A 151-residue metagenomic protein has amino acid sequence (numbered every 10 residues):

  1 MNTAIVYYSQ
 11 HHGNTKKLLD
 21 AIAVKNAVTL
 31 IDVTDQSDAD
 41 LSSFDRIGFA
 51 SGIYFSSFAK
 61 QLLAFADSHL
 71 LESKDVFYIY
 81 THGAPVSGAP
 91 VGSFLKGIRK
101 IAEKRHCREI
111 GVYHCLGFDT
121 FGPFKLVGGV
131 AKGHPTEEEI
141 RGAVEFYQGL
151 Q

Functional and structural regions predicted by a protein language model:
T3-A4, Q10, V24-I31, L41-Q151: FMN-binding flavodoxin-like domain, especially the glycine-rich phosphate-binding loop
H12-K17: Short N-terminal binding/cap micro-motifs at the start of the first secondary-structure element
L19-A23: A conserved segment at the C-terminal end of the G1
V33-Q36: Conserved SAM/SAH-binding loop
